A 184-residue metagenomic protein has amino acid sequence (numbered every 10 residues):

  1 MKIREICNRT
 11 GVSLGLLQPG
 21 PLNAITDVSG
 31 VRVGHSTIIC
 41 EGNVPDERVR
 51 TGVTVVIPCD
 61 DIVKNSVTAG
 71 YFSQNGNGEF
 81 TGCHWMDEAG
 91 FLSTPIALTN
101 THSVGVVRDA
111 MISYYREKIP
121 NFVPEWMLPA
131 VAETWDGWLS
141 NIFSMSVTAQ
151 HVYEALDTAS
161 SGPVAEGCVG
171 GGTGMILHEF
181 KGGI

Functional and structural regions predicted by a protein language model:
M1-I184: Alpha/propeptide regions of enzymes that mature by internal proteolysis
